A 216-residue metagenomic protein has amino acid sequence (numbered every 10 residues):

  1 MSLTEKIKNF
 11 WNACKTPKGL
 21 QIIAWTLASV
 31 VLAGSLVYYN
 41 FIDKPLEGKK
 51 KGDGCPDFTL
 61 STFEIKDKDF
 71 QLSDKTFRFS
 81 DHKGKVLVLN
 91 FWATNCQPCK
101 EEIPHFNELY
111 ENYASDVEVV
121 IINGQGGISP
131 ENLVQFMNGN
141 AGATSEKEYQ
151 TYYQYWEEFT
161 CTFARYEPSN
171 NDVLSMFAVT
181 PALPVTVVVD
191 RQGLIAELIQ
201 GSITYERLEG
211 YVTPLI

Functional and structural regions predicted by a protein language model:
M1-K68, E197, L215-I216: N-terminal targeting signals for export/organelle localization
T59-L87, E111: A short beta-strand-turn-helix
K83, F91-E108: Conserved redox-active cysteine motifs that mediate thiol-disulfide chemistry, especially di-cysteine Cys-X(1-2)-Cys
K85-L87, W92-N95, G126, A182: Short pre-active-site segment immediately N-terminal to redox-active cysteine/selenocysteine motifs in thiol-based
V88-L89, V119, T186: Hydrophobic beta-strand anchors of alpha/beta hydrolase catalytic cores
I121-Q125, I199: Residue-level recognition of beta-strand->loop/alpha-helix junctions
V134-R191: Short, internal strand/loop/helix patches that form the active-site neighborhood or redox-interaction surface
P181-I216: Thiol-/selenol-based redox modules, centered on thioredoxin-like and closely related oxidoreductase domains
